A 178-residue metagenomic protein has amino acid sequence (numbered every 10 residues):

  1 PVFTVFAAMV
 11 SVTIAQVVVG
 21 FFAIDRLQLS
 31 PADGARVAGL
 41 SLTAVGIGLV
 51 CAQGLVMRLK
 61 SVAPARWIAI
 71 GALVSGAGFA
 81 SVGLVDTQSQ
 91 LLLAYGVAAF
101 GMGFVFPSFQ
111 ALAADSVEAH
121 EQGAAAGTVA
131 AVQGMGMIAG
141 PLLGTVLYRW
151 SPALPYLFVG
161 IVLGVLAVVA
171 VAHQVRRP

Functional and structural regions predicted by a protein language model:
P1-A15, G96: Pair of pore-lining "gating" transmembrane helices in MFS-fold secondary transporters
V17-V37: Short amphipathic helix-loop junctions that connect adjacent transmembrane helices in Major Facilitator Superfamily/SLC
C51-P64, Y148: Helix-to-loop junctions at the C-terminal end of transmembrane segments in multipass secondary transporters
R66-S81: Structural signature of the two symmetry-related core transmembrane helices
G83-A94: Helix-loop junctions at membrane interfaces in 12-TM secondary transporters
F104-V117: Intracellular juxtamembrane helix-capping segments at the cytosolic ends of symmetry-related transmembrane helices
H120-R149: A late C-terminal transmembrane helix in Major Facilitator Superfamily
P155-A172: Symmetry-related core transmembrane helices of the 12-TM Major Facilitator Superfamily/SLC fold
